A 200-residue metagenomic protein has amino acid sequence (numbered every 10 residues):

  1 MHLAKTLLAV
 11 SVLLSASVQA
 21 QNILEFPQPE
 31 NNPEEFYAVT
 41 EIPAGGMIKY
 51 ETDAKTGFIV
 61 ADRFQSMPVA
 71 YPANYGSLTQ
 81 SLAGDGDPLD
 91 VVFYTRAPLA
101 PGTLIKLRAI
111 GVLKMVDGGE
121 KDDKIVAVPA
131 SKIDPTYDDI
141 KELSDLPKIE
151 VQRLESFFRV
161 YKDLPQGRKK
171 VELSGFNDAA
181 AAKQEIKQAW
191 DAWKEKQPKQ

Functional and structural regions predicted by a protein language model:
M1-L7: Bacterial N-terminal signal peptides that target proteins for export
L7-S15: Bacterial N-terminal signal peptides
A16-A20: Sec/Tat signal peptide C-region and signal peptidase I cleavage site
Q21-Q200: Hydrophobic N-terminal alpha-helices or hydrophobic patches in metabolic proteins across all domains of life
